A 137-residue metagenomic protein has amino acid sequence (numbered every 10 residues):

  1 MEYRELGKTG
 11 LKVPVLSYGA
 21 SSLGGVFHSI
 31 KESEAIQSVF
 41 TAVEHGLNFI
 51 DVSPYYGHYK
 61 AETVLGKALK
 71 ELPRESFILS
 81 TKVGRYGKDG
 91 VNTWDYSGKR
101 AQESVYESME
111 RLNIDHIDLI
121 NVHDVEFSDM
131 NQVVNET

Functional and structural regions predicted by a protein language model:
M1-F77, D115: N-terminal binding-site loop/beta-alpha segment at the start of enzyme catalytic domains that lines or forms
S21-L23, S53-Y55, K82-Y86, V122-V125: Active-site beta-loop-alpha junctions enriched in small/polar residues
A42, K82, R111: Conserved catalytic core of Hanks-type protein kinase domains
Y59, Y86-D89, D129: Generic structural signal for helix capping and beta-alpha/helix-loop junctions
V64-A68, K82, R100-E107: Generic beta-strand or strand-like secondary-structure segments
L72-G98: Structural motif corresponding to the early beta-alpha repeats
N92-T137: Glycine/proline-rich, positively charged, aromatic-decorated active-site loop/lid region on the catalytic face
